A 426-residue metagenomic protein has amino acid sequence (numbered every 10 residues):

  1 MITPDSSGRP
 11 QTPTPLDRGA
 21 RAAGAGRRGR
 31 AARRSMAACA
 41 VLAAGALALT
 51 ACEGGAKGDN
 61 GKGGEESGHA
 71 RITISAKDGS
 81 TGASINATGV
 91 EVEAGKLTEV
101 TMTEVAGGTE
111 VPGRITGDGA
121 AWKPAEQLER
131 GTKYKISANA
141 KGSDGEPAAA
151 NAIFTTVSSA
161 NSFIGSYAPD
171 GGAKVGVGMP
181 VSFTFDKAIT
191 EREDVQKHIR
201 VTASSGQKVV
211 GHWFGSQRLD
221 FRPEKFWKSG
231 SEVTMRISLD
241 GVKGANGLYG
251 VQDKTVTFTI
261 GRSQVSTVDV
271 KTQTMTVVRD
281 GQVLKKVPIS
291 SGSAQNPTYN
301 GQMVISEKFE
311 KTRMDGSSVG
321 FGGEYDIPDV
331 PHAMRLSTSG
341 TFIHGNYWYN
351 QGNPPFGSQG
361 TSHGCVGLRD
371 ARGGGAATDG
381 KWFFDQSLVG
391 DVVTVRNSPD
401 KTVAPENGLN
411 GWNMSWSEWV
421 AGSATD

Functional and structural regions predicted by a protein language model:
I2-G19, R28-L49, E53-S263, I289 (+2 more regions): Acidic, low-complexity Ser/Thr/Gly/Pro-rich repeat segments typical of extracellular/periplasmic and surface-exposed
T73, G89-E91, K135, S182-T184 (+7 more regions): Soluble periplasmic/extracytoplasmic beta-strand elements of cell-envelope proteins
G89, K135-S137, N151, S182 (+10 more regions): Extracytoplasmic/secreted envelope proteins and their assembly/folding machinery, especially bacterial periplasmic
L97, K133, N139, D186-T190 (+6 more regions): Sec-exported extracytoplasmic/periplasmic mature domains
V177, G316-D426: Exported/periplasmic cell-wall-interacting domains
G247-G352: Gly/Pro-biased beta-strand-loop elements
